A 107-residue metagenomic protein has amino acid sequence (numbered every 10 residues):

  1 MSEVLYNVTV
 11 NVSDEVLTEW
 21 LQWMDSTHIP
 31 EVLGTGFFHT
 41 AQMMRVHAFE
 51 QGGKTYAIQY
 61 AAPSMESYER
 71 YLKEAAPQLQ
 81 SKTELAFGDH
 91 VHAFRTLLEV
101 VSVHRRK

Functional and structural regions predicted by a protein language model:
M1, L5, D14-L17: Long, hydrophobic N-terminal alpha-helical segment
V4-N11, A41-E74: Short, well-ordered beta-strand segments in beta-rich or mixed alpha/beta enzyme and ligand-binding folds
V16, E66-Y68, V103: Residue-level signal for secondary-structure boundary sites
V16-Q42, Q80: Short amphipathic alpha-helical segments
G34-T35, P63, V103-K107: A short, structured loop/turn motif at beta-sheet edges
Q42-Q51, K82-K107: Glycine-rich beta-strand-turn "strand-cap" elements at beta-sheet edges
L72, L79-E84: Eukaryotic low-complexity, intrinsically disordered regulatory segments enriched in serine, proline and acidic residues
